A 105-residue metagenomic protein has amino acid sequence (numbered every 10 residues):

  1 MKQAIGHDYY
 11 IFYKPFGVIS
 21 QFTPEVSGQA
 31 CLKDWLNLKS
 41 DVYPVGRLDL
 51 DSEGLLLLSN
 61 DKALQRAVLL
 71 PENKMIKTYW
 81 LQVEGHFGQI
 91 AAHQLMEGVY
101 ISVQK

Functional and structural regions predicted by a protein language model:
M1-K105: RNA pseudouridine synthases
